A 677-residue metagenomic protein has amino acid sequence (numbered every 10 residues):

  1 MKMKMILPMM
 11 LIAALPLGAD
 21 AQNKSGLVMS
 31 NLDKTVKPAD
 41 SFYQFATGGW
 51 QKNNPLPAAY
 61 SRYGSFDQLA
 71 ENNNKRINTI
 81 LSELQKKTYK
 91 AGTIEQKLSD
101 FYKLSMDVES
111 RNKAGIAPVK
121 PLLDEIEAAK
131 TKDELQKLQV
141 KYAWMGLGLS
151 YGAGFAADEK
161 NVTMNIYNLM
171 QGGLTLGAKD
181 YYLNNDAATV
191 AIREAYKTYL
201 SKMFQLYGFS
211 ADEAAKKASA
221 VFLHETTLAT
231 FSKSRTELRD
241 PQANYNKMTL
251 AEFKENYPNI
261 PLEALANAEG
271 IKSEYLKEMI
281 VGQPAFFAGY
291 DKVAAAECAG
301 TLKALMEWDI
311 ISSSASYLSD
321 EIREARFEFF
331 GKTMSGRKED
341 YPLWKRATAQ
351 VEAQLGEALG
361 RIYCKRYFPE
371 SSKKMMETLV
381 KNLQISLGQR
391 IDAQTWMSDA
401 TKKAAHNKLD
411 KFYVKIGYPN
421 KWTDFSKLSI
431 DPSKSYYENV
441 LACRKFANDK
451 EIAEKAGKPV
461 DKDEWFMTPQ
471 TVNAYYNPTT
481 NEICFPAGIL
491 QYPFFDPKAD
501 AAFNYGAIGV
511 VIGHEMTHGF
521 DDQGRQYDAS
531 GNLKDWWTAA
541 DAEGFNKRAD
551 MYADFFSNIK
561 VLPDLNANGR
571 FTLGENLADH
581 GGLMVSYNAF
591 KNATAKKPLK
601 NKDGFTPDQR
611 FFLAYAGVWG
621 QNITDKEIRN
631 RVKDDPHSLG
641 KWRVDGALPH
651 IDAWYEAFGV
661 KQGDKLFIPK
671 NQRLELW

Functional and structural regions predicted by a protein language model:
M1-Q22: Bacterial Sec-dependent N-terminal signal peptides
A13, A59-L81, E213-F231, N504-V510 (+1 more regions): Short secondary-structure subsegments characteristic of cysteine-rich extracellular domains
Q22-S30: Short, Gly/Pro- and small/polar-rich lid/capping loops
N31-K52, Y182, D186-Q205, L573 (+1 more regions): Hydrophobic/aromatic-rich, well-ordered segments within soluble, folded domains that form packed cores
K37-D40, F45-S110: Active-site-surrounding "flap" and adjacent substrate/cofactor-binding loops of secreted or lumenal enzymes, prototyped
N53-P57, A153-G154, A178-D180, S232-R235 (+3 more regions): Short, solvent-exposed loop/turn and secondary-structure capping segments
A70, N256-N259, I280-P284, E352-G356 (+1 more regions): Intrinsically disordered, low-complexity linker/terminal regions across diverse proteins
L84-T378: Noncatalytic, helix-rich "gating/capping" subdomain that lines the substrate-entry/channel surface of large enzyme
